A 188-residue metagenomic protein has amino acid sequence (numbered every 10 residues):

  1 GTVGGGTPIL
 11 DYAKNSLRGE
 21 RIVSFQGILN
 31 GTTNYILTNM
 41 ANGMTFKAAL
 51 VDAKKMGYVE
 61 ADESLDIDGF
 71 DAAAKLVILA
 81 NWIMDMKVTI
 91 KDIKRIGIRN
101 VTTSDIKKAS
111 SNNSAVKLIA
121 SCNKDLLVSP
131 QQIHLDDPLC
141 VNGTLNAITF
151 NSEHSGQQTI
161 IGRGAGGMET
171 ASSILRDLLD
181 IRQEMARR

Functional and structural regions predicted by a protein language model:
G1-T2, A13, I28, T32 (+8 more regions): Fold-independent oxyanion-binding glycine-rich loops and adjacent beta-strand/coil segments at enzyme active sites
T2-V59, F70-D71, I78: Rossmann-like NAD(P)H-binding beta-loop-alpha module
G4, P8, E20, M44-A48 (+6 more regions): Conserved active-site and cofactor/substrate-binding residues in soluble primary-metabolism enzymes
G19-F25, K124, L145-N146, H154-Q157: Short coil/turn connectors at secondary-structure junctions
V23, E60-I67, I160-A165: A short glycine-threonine-serine/GTX helix/turn-capping micro-motif
N39, L50-A147: Substrate-binding/catalytic subdomain of NAD(P)-dependent oxidoreductase enzymes
N42-F46, I83-I90, D180-A186: Short helix-capping/linker segments at secondary-structure and domain boundaries
D136-R188: ATP-dependent carboxylate/acyl-activation modules
